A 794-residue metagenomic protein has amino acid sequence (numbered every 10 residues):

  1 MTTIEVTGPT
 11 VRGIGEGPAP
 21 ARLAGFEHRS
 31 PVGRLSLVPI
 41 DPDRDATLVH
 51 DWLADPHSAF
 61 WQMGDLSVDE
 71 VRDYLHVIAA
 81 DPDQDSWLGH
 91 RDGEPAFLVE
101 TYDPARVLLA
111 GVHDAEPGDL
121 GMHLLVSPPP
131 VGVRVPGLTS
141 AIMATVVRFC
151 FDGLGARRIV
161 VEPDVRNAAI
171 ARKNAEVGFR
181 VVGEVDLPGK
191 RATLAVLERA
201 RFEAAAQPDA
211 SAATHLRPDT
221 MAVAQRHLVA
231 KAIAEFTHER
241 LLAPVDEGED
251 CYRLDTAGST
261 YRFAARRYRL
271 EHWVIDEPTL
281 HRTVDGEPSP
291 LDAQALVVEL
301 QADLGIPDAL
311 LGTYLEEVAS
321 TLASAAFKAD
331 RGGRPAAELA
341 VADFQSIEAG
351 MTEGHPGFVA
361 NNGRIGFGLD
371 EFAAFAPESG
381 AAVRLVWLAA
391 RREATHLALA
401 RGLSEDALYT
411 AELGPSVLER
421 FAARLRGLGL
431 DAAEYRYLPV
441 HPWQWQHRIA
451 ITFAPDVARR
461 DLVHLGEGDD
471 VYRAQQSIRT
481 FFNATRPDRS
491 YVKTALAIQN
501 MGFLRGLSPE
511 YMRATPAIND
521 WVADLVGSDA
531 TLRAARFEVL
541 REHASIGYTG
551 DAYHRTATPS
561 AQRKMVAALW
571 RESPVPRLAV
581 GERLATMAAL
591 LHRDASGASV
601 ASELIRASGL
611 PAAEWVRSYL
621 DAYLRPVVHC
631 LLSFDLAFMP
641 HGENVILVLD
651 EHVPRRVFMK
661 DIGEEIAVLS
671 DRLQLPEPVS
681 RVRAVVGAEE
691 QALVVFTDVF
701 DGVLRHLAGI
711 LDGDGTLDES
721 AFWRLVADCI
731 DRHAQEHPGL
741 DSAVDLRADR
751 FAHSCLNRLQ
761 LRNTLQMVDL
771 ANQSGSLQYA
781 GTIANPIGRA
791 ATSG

Functional and structural regions predicted by a protein language model:
T2-D43, A204-A206: Conserved N-terminal entry element of GNAT/NAT acetyltransferase domains
H76-V131: Acetyl-CoA-dependent GNAT
A105, E162, R180-L194: Conserved catalytic-core motifs of GNAT/GCN5-like acyltransferases
R134-F149, R172, E176: Conserved acetyl-CoA-binding loop-helix of GNAT-fold acetyltransferases
C150-P163: Conserved GNAT acetyl-CoA-binding A-motif
V160-A171, P188: Conserved beta-strand-loop-alpha-helix junction that forms the acyl-donor binding cleft
L187-D209: C-terminal "cap" of GNAT-fold acetyltransferases
D209-D621, L649-G794: Nucleotide/phosphate-binding site architecture used for ATP/NTP-dependent chemistry
